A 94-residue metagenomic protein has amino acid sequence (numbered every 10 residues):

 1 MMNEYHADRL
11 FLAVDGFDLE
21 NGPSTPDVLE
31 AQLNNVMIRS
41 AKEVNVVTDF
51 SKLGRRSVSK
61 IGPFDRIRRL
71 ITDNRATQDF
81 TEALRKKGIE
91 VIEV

Functional and structural regions predicted by a protein language model:
M1-V94: Conserved phosphate- and dinucleotide-binding cores of soluble alpha/beta proteins, encompassing both enzyme active
